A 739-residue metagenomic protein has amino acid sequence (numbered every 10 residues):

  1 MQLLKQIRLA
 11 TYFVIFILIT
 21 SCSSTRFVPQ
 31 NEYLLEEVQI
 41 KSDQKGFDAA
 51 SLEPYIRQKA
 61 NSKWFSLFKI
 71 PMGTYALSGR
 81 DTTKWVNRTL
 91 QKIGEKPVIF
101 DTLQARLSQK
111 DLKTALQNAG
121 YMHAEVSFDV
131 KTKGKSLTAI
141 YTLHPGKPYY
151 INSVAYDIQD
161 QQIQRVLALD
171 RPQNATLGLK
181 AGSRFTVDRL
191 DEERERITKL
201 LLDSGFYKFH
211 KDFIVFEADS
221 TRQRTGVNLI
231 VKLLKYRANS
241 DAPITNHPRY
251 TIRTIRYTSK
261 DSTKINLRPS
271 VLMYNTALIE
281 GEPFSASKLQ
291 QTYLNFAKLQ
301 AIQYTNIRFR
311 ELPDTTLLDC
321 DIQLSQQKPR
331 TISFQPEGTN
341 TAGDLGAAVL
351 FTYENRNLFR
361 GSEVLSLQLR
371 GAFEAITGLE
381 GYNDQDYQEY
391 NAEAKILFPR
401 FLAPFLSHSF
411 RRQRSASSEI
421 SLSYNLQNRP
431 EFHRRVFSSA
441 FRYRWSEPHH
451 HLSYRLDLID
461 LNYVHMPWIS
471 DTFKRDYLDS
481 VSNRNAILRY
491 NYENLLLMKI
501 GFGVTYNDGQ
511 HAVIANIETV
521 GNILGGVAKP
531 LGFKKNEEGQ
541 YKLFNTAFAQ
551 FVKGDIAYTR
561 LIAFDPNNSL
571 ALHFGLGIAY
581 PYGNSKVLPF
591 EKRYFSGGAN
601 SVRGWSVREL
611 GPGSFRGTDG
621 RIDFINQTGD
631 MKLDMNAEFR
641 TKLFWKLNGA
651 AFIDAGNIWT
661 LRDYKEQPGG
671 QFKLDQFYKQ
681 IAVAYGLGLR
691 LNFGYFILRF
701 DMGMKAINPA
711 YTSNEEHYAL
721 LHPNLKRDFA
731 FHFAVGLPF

Functional and structural regions predicted by a protein language model:
L3, S23-K298, T305-I307, L317 (+2 more regions): Interaction-mediating elements
L18-S21: C-terminal motif of bacterial Sec signal peptides marking the signal peptidase cleavage site
D203, T331, Y382-G577: Transmembrane beta-strand segments of outer-membrane beta-barrel domains in Gram-negative and organellar OMPs
D241-R412, Y490-M498, G509, S596 (+1 more regions): Outer-membrane beta-barrel initiation region
L318, S569-F652, T660-Y664: Extracytoplasmic gating/loop element in the C-terminal half of outer-membrane beta-barrel translocons and assembly
G338, T377-Y382, L426-Q427, N485-N491 (+4 more regions): Extracellular loop and loop/strand-boundary signature of outer-membrane beta-barrel proteins
G338-N340, N357, L369-A375, R400 (+13 more regions): Transmembrane beta-strands of outer-membrane beta-barrel pores
L691-G694, L725-F739: Outer-membrane beta-barrel "beta-signal"
